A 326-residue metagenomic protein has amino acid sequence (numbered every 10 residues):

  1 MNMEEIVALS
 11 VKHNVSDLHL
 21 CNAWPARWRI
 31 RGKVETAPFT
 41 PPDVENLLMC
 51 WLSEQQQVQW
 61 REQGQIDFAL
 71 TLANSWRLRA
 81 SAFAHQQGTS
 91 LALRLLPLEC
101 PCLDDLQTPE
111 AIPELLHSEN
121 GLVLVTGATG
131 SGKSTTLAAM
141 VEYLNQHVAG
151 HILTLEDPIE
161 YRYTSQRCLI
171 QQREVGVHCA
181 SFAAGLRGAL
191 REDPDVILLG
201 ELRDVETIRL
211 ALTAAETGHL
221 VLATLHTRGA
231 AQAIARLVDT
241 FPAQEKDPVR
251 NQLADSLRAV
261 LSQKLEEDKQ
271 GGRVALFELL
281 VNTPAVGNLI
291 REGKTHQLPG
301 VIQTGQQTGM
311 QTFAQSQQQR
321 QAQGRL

Functional and structural regions predicted by a protein language model:
M1-L326: Short, flexible helix-loop junctions that flank or precede catalytic/ligand sites
